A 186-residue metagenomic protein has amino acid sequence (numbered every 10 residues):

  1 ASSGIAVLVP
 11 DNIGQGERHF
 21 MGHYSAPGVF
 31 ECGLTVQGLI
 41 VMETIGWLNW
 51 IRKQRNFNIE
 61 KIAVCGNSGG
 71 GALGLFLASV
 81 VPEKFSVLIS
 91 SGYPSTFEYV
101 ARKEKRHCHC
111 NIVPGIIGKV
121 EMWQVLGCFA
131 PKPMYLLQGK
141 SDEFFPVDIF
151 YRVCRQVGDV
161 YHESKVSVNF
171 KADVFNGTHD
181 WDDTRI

Functional and structural regions predicted by a protein language model:
A1-L48, R52-K53, Y99-K103: Cap/lid segment of the alpha/beta-hydrolase catalytic domain
D11, C65, S91-G92, L137 (+1 more regions): Alpha/beta-hydrolase-fold catalytic nucleophile elbow
E31, K61, K84-L126, P131 (+2 more regions): Mobile cap/lid helix-loop segments that gate and shape the active-site cleft of serine hydrolases
R55-S68: Alpha/beta-hydrolase fold nucleophile elbow
G71-P82: Short glycine-enriched nucleophile-adjacent loop and the immediately C-terminal alpha-helix near the catalytic center
F129, L136-Q138: Short beta-strand/loop motif that positions the catalytic acidic residue of the alpha/beta-hydrolase fold
S141-D148, H179-W181: Acidic catalytic loop of the alpha/beta-hydrolase fold
R155, Y161-I186: C-terminal catalytic histidine-bearing segment of alpha/beta-hydrolase fold enzymes
